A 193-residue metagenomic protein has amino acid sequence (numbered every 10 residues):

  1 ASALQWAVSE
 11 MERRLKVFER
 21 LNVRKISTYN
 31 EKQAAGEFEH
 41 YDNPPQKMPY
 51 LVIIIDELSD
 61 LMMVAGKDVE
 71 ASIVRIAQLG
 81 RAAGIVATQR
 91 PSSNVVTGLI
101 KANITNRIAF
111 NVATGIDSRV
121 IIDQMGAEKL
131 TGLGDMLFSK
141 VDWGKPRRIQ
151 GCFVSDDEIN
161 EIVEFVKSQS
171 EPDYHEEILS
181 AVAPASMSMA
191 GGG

Functional and structural regions predicted by a protein language model:
S2-G193: P-loop NTPase motor-domain active sites and their immediate coupling elements
